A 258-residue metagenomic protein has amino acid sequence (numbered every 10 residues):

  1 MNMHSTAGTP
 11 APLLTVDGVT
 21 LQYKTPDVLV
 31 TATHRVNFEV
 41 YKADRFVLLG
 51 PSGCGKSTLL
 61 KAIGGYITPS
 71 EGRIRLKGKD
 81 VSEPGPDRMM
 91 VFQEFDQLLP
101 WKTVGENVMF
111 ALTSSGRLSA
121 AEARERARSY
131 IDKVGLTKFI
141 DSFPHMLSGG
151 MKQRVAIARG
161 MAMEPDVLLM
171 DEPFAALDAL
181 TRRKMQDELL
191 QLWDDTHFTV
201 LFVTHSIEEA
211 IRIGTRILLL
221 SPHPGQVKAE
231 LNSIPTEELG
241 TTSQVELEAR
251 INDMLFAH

Functional and structural regions predicted by a protein language model:
G64: Helix-to-loop junction immediately C-terminal to a conserved catalytic motif
G72-P84: Conserved ABC transporter NBD signature motif
K102-F110: Short coil-to-helix segment of the ABC ATPase nucleotide-binding domain corresponding to the Q-loop/switch region
A120-F139, Q191: Conserved ABC ATPase "signature" region
F143-L147, M151: Conserved ABC ATPase signature
A162-D166: A short, proline-enriched helix->beta-strand linker immediately N-terminal to the Walker B motif in ABC-type P-loop
